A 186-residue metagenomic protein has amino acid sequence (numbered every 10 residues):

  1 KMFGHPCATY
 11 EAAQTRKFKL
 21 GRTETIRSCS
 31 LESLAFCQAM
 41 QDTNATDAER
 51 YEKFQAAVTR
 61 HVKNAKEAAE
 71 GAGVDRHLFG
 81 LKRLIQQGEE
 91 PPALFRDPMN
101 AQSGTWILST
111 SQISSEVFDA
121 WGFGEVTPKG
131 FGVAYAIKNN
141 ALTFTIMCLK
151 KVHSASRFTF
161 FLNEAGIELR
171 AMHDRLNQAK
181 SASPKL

Functional and structural regions predicted by a protein language model:
K1-L186: Acyl-CoA-dependent O-acyltransferases
